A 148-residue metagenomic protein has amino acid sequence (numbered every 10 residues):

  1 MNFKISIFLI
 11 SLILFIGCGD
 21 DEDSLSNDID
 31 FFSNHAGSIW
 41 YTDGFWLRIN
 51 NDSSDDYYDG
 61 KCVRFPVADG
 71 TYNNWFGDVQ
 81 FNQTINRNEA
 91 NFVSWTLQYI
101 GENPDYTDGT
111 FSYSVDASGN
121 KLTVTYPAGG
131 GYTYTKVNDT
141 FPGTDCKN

Functional and structural regions predicted by a protein language model:
M1-I16: Sec-dependent bacterial lipoprotein signal peptides
L14-S38, N138-G143, K147-N148: Bacterial Sec-dependent N-terminal signal peptides
S33-N34, L47-N50, D116: Residue-level signal for WD-repeat beta-propeller blades
G37, G44, F76, D108-T110 (+1 more regions): Surface-exposed or flexible loop/turn and strand-edge residues in extracellular/cell-surface modules
I39, D52-Y58, T133-P142: Secretory-pathway extracellular proteins and peptide precursors enriched for disulfide-bonded cysteines
G44-E102, Y126-P127: N-terminal glycine/threonine-rich, aromatic-flanked beta-hairpin/loop signature
V79-I85, G119-N148: Edge beta-strand at a domain terminus
N91-G119: Acidic, glycine-rich flexible loop segments
